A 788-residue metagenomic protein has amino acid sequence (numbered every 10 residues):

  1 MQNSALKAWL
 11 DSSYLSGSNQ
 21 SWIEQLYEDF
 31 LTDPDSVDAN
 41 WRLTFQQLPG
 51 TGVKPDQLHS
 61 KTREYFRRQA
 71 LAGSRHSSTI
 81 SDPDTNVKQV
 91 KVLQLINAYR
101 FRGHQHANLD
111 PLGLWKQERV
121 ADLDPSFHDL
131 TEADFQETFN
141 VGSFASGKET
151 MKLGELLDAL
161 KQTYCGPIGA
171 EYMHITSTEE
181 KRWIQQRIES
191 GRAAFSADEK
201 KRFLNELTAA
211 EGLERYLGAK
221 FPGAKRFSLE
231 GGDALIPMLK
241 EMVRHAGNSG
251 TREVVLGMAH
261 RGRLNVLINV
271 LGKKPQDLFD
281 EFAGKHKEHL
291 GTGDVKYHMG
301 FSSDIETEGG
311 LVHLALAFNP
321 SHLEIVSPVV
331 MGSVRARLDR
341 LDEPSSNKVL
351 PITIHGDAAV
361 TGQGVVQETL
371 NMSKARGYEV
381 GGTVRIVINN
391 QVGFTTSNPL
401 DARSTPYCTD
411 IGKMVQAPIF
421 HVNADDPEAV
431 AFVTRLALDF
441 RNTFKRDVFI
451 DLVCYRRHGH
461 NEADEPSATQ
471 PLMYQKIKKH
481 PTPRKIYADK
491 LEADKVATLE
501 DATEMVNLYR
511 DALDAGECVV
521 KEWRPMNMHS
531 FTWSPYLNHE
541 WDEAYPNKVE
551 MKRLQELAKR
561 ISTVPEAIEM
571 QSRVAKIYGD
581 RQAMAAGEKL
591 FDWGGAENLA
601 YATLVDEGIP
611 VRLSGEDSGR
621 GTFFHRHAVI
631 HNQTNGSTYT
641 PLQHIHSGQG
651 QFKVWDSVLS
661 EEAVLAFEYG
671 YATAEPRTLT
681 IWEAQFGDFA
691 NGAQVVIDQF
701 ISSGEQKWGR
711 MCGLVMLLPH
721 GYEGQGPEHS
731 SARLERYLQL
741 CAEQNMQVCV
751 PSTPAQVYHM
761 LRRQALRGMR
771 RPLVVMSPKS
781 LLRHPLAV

Functional and structural regions predicted by a protein language model:
Q2, K7-L48, P55: Subset of Sec-pathway N-terminal targeting signals
D11, L48-L235, T251: Extended, charge-enriched "interface" segments that sit outside catalytic cores
Q94-P111, E241-V270, H355-K374, K445 (+4 more regions): Conserved phosphate/anionic-ligand binding catalytic regions in large, soluble enzymes, centered on
Y99-R102, H106-L109, G113-E155, A159 (+5 more regions): Glycine/aspartate-rich loop-and-adjacent alpha/beta segment that forms the canonical ThDP
A234, R252, A317-V520, D688 (+3 more regions): Glycine-rich ThDP/TPP pyrophosphate-binding loop and its adjacent helix/strand module within ThDP-dependent enzymes
R252-Q416, F420, F623-E675: Cofactor-binding active-site loop characterized by glycine-rich and histidine/acidic residues
P483-R484, D494, T498-V611, M776: Hard-cation-handling environments
V605, V611, G619, S637-V788: ASCE RecA-like P-loop NTPase motor cores that couple ATP hydrolysis to mechanical translocation on nucleic acids
